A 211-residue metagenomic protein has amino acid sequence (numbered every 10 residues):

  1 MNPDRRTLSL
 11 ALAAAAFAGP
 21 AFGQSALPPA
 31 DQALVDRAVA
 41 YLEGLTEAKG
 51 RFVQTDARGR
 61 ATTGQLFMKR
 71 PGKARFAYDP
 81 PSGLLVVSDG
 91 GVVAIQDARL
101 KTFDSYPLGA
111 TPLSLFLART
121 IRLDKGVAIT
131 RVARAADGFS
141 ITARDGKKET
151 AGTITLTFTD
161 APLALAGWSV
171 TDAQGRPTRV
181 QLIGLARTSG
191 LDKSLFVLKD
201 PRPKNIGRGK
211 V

Functional and structural regions predicted by a protein language model:
R5-S9: N-terminal export leaders
A21-S25: Boundary at the C-terminal end of the N-terminal hydrophobic targeting segment
A40-A57: A short, Trp-centered hydrophobic/proline-enriched beta-strand micro-motif
L45-E47, A61-T63, K69-P71, P81 (+5 more regions): Extracytoplasmic
Q65-L115, T178: An acidic-aromatic
L100-K147: Flexible, surface-exposed loop/linker segments and immediately adjacent secondary-structure boundaries
K125-G126, R134-V211: Gly/Pro-enriched, hydrophobic low-complexity segments that function as extracytoplasmic propeptides/linkers
